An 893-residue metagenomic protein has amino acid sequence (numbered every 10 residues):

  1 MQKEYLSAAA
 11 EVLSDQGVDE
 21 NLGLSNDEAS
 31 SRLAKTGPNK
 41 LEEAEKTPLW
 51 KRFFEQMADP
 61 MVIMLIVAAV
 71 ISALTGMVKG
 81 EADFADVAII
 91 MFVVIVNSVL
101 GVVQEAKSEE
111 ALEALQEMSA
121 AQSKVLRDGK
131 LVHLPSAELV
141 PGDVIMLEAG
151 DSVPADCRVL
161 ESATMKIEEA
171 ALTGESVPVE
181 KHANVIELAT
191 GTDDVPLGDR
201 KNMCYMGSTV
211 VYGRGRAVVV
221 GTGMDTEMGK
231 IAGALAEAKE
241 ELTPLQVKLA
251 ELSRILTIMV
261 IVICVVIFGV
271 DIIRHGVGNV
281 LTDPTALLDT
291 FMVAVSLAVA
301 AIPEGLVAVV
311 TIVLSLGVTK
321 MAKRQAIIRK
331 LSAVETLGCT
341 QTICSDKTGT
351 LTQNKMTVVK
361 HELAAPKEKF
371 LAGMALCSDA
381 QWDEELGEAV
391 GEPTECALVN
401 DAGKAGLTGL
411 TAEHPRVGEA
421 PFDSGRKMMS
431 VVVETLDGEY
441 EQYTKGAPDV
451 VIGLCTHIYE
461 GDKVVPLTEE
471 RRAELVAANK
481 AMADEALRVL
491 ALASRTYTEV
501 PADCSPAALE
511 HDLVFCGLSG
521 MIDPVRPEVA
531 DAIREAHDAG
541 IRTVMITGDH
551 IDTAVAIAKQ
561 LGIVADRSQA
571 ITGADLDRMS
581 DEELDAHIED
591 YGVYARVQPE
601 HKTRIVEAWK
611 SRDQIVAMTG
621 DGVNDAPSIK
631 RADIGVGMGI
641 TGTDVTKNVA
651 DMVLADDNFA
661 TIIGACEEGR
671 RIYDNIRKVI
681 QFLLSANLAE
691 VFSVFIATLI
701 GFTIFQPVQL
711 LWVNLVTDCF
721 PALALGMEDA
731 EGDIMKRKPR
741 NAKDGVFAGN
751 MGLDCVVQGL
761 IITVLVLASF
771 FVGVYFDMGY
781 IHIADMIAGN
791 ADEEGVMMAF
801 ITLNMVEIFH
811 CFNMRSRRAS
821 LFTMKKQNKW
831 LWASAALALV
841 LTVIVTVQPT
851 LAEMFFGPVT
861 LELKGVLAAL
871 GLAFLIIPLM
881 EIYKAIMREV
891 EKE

Functional and structural regions predicted by a protein language model:
M1-P739, D744-F747, L760, F800 (+1 more regions): Conserved cytosolic headpiece of P-type ATPases
I267, T763-Y775: Transmembrane alpha-helix/helix-exit interface in multi-pass inner-membrane proteins
T698-Q706, V772-E794: Helix-coil boundary and interhelical linker segments in multi-pass alpha-helical membrane proteins
T717, E794-C811: Generic alpha-helical transmembrane segments
A742-I761, G789-M798: Membrane-water interface at loop-to-transmembrane-helix junctions
I762, V766, M805-I808: ATP/pyrophosphate-binding catalytic subdomain of soluble kinases
M814: A C-terminal functional module that forms or caps the active site or interfaces directly with catalytic machinery
